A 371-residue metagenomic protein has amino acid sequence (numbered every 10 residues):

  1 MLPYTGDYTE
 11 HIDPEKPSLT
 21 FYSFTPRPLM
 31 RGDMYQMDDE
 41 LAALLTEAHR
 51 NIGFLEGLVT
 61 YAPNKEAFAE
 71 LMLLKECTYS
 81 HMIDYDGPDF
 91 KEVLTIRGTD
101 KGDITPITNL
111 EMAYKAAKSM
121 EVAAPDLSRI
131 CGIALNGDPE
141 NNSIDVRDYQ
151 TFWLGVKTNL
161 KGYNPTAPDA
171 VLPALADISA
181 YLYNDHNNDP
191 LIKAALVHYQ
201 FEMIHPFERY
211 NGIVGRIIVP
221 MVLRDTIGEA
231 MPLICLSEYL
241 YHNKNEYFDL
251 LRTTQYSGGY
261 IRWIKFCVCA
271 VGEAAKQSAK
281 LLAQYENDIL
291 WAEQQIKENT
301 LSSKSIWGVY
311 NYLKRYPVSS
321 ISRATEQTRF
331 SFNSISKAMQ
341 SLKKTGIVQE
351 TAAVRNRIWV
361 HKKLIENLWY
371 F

Functional and structural regions predicted by a protein language model:
M1-F371: FIC/Doc superfamily catalytic core
